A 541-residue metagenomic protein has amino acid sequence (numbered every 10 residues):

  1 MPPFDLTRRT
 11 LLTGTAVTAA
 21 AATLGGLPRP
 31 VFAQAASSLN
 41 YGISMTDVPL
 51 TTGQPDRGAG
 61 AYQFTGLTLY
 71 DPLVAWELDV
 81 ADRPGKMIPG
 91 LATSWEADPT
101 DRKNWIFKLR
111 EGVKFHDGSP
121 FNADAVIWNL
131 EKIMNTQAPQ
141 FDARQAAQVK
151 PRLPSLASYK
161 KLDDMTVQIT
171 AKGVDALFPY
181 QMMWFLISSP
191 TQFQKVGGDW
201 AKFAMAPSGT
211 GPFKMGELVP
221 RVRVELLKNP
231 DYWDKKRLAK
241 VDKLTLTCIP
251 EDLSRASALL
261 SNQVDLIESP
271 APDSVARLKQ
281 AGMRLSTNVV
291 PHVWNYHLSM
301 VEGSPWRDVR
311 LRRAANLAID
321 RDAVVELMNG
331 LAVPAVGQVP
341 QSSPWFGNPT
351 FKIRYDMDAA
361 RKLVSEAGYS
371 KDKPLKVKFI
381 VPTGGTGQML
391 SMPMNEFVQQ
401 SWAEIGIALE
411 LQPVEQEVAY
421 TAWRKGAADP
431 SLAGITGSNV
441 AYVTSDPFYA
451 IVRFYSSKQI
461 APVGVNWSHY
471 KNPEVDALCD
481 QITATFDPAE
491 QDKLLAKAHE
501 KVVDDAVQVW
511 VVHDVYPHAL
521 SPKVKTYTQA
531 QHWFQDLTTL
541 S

Functional and structural regions predicted by a protein language model:
Y41, P220, S365-Y442, W467 (+2 more regions): Ligand/substrate-recognition segments at binding pockets and active sites
G42-T100, S208-G209: N-terminal lobe/hinge region of extracytoplasmic solute-binding protein
V74-D82, M183-A239, E251-L253, D358 (+1 more regions): Gly/Pro-rich hinge or "lid" segments in bacterial periplasmic/extracellular proteins
S94-P139, Q168, P305-R307: Aromatic- and charge-enriched surface segment that lines or borders ligand/interaction sites
K108, I127, A146-F193, E217: Surface-exposed binding/hinge segments that line and control ligand-binding clefts or catalytic entry sites
G198-A204, D231-R277, A408: Ligand-site clamp/hinge motif
E225-P230, K279, R307-E404, H469-E474 (+2 more regions): Append "and occasionally in soluble cytosolic enzymes with long acidic Gly/Pro-rich linkers
R313, V325, I405-T421, Y449-P522 (+1 more regions): Extracytoplasmic/peripheral linker and loop segments enriched in polar/acidic and small residues with frequent Thr/Pro
